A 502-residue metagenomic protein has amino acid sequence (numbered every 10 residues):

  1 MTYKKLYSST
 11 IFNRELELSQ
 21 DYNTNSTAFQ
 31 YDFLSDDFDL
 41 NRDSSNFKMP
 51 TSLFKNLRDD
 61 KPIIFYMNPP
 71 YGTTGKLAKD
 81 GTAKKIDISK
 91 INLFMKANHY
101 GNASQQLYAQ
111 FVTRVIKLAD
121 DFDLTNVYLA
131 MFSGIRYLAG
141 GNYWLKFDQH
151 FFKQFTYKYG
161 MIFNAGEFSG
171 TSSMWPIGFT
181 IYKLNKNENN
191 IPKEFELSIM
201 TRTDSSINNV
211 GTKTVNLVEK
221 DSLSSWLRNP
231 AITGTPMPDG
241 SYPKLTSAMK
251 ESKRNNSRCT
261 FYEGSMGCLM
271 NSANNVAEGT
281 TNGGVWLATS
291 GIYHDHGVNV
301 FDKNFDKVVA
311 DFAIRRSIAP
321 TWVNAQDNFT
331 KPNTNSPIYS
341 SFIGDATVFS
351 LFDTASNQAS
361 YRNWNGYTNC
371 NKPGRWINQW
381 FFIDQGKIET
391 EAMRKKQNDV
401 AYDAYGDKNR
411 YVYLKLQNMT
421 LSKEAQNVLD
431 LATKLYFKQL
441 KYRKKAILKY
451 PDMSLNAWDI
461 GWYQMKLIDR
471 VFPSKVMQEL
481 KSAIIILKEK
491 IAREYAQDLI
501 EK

Functional and structural regions predicted by a protein language model:
M1, D32-S35, S44-K90, Y108 (+3 more regions): Conserved proline-anchored active-site loop of SAM-dependent methyltransferases that bridges a beta-strand
M1-F38: Conserved S-adenosyl-L-methionine
E17-Q20, L40, G75-A78, A139-F147 (+1 more regions): A short acidic (Asp/Glu
K96-N164: Conserved Class I SAM-dependent methyltransferase catalytic core
A139-G141, K153-E196: Class I S-adenosyl-L-methionine
M174-K244: Flexible, glycine-/basic-rich loop-and-beta segments that form/coincide with the SAM-dependent methyltransferase
T214-M270, N274-A277, G284: Helicase-associated low-complexity regulatory tails and linkers flanking the ATPase motor
E251-K502: C-terminal target-recognition/interaction regions appended to catalytic cores
